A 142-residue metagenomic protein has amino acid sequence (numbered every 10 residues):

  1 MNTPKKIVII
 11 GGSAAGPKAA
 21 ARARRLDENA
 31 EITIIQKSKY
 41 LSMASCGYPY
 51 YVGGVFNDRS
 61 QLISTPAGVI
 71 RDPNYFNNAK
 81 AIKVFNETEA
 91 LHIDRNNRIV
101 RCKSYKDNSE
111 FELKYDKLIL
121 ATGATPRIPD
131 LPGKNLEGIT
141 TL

Functional and structural regions predicted by a protein language model:
N2-F85, K134: Beta1-alpha1 glycine-rich phosphate/pyrophosphate-binding loop at the start of Rossmann-like nucleotide-binding domains
N2-V8, I70, N74-L142: FAD-binding core/adjacent interface of flavoenzyme oxidoreductases
